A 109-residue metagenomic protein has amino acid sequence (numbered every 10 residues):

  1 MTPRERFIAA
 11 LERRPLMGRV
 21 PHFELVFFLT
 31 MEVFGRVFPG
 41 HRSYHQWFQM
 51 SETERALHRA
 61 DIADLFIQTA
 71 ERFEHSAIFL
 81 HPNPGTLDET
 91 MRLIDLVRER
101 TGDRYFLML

Functional and structural regions predicted by a protein language model:
M1-L109: Catalytic cores of TIM-barrel enzymes
